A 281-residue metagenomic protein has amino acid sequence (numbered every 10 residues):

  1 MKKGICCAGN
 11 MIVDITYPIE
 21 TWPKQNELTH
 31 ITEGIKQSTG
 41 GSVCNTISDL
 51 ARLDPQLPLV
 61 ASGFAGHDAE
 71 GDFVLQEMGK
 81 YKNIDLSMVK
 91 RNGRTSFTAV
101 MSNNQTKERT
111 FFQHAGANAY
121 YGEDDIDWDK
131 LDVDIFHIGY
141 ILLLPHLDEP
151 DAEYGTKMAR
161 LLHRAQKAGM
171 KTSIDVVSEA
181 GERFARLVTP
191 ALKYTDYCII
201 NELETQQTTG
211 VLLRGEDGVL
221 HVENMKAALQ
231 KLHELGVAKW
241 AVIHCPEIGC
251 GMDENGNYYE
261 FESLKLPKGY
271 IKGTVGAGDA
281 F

Functional and structural regions predicted by a protein language model:
M1-K80, Y121, P267-T274: Glycine-rich phosphate/adenosyl-contacting loop at the front of the ribokinase-like
M1-T16, D72-R91, M101-I271: Ribokinase/PfkB-type carbohydrate-kinase core domain
Q37-C44, D68, A152-G155, V222 (+2 more regions): Electropositive phosphate-/nucleotide-binding environments in soluble metabolic enzymes
I47-S48, Q206-G210, I271-F281: Short, small-residue alpha-helix embedded
F64, T98-M101: Catalytic-core segment of enzymes that process non-peptidic bonds
G93-S96: Short, basic and Ser/Thr-rich N-terminal targeting/leader segments
